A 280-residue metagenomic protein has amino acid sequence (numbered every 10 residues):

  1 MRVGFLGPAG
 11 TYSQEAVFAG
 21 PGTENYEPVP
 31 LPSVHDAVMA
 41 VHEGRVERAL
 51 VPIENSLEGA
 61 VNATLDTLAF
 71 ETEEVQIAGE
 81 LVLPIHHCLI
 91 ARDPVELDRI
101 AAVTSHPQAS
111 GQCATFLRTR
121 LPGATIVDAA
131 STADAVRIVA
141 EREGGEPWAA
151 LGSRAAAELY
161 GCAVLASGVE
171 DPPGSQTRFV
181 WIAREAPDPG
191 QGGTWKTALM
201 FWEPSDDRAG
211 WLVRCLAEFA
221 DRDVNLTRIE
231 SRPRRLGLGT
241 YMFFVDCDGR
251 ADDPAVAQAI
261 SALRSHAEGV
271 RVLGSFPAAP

Functional and structural regions predicted by a protein language model:
M1-P280: Domain-level signature for soluble enzymes in the chorismate/prephenate branch of the shikimate pathway
